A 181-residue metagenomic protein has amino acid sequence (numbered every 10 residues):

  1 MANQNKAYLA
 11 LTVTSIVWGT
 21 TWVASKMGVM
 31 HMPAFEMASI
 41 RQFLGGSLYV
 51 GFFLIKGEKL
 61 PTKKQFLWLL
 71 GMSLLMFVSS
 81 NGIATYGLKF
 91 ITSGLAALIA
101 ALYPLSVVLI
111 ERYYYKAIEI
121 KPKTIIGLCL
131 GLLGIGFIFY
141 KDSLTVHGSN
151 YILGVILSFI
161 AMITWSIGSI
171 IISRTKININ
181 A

Functional and structural regions predicted by a protein language model:
N3-A7, H31-F35, S39, P61-L67 (+2 more regions): Juxtamembrane helix-entry segments on the extracytoplasmic side of multipass membrane proteins
A10-L11, S15, L69-S73, T85 (+3 more regions): Residue-level signature of transmembrane alpha-helical cores of multipass secondary-active transporters and flippases
I16-S47, T92, I167-A181: Juxtamembrane helix-loop-helix junctions in multi-pass membrane proteins
I16-V17, T21-W22, G51-A100, G136-F137: Specific transmembrane alpha-helical segments of multi-pass solute transporters/efflux pumps, especially DMT/EamA
H31-S79, P104-I110, T164-G168: Transmembrane alpha-helices of multi-pass small-molecule transport proteins
E36-S47, M76, A84-K123, A161: Specific alpha-helical transmembrane segments that line the substrate/conduction pathway and gating interfaces
Y49, L70-M72, P104, I110 (+1 more regions): Hydrophobic transmembrane alpha-helices of multi-pass small-molecule transport proteins
Y49, V107-L109, Y113-Y114, V146-A181: Transmembrane alpha-helical segments that form core, pore/gating elements of small-molecule transporters/exporters
